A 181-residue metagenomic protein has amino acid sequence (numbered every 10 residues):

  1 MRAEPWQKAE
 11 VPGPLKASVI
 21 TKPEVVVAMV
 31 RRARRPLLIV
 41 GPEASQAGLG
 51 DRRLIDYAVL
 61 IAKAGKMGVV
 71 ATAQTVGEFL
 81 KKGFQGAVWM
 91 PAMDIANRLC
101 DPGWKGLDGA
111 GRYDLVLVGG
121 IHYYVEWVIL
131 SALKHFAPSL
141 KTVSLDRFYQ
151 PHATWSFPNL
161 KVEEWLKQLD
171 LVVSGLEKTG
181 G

Functional and structural regions predicted by a protein language model:
M1-A71: Cofactor-pocket helix-loop regions in the catalytic cores of large enzyme subunits
R2-A9, P14, I121-G181: Glycine-rich, acidic loop regions that bind phosphate or pyrophosphate groups
P42-A44, A73-V76, R147-Y149: Short, ordered loop/turn segments at secondary-structure junctions
L49-K66, V70-H135, T154-F157: Glycine-rich, anion-gripping cofactor-binding loops and their flanking helix/strand elements in enzyme active sites
